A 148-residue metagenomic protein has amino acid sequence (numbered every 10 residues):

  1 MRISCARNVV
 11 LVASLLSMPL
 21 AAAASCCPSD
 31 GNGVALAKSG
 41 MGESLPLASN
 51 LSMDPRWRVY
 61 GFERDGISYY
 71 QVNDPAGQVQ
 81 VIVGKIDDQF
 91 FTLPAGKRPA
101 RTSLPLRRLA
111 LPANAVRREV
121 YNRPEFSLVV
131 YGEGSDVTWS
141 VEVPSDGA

Functional and structural regions predicted by a protein language model:
R2-V10: Bacterial N-terminal signal peptides that target proteins for export
C5, P19, A23-A24, A95-R98: Short amphipathic alpha-helical interaction elements located at domain edges and within/adjacent to intrinsically
V10-P19: Bacterial N-terminal signal peptides
A24-D88, T92, P144: N-terminal secretory signal peptides
N73-R117: Mid-chain, structured segments of secreted extracytoplasmic proteins
T102-A148: C-terminal partner/receptor-binding element of secreted or periplasmic proteins
